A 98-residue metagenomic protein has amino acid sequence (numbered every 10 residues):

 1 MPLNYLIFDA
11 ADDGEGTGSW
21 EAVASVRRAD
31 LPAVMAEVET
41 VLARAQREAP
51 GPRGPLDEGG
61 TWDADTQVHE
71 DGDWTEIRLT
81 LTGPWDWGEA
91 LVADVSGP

Functional and structural regions predicted by a protein language model:
M1-G51, E58: Long, contiguous N-terminal structural blocks used for assembly/anchoring
Y5-L6, G18-V26, W62-V68, T75-L79 (+1 more regions): Hydrophobic transmembrane signal anchors and adjacent membrane-proximal interface regions, especially in viral
R27-D30, P84, G88: Serine/threonine-rich low-complexity intrinsically disordered regions
A36-W85: Amphipathic protein-protein interaction modules
G88-P98: Mixed-charge, glycine-accented linear interaction segment located at domain edges/termini
